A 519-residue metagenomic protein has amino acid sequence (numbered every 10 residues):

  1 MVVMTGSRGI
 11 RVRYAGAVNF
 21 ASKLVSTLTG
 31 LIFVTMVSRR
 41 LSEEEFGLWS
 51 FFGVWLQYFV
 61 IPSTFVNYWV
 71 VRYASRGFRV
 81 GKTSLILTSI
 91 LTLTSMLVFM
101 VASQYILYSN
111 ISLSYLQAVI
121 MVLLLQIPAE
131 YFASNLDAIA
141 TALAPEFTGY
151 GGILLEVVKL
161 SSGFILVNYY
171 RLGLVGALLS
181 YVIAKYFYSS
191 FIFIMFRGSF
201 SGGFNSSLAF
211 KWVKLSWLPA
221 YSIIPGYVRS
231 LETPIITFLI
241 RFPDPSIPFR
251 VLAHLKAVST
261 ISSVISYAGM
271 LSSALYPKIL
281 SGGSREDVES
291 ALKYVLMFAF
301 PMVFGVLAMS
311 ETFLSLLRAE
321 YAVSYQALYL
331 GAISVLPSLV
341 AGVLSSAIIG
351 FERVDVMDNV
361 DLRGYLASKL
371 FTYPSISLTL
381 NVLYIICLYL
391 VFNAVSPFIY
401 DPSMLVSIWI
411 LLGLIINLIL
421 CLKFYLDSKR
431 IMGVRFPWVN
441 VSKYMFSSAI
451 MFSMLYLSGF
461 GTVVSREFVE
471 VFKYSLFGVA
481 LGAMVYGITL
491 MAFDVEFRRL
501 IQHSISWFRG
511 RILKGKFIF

Functional and structural regions predicted by a protein language model:
M1-G9, Y115, M121, Y150 (+8 more regions): Interhelical loop/hinge segments that connect adjacent transmembrane helices in multipass membrane
V2-G6, R430-N440, Y456-F519: Membrane-proximal transmembrane or re-entrant/amphipathic helices at the cytosolic face
Y14-S26, F52, L56-L107, S114-A118 (+2 more regions): Membrane-water interface segments that mark the loop-to-transmembrane alpha-helix transition
Y14-V34, L154-L155, A177-I192, F196 (+10 more regions): Transmembrane helical elements of multi-pass membrane transporters/channels
L31, T64, L85-S112, I165 (+5 more regions): Alpha-helical transmembrane segments of multi-pass membrane transport and lipid-handling proteins
V60-F78, T141, S262-L296, S345-V356: Helix-loop junctions and terminal segments of transmembrane helices in multi-pass membrane transport/translocation
S89-P225: Hydrophobic transmembrane helix module of multi-pass membrane transport proteins
Y150-G198, K214, S262, S375-A394 (+4 more regions): Hydrophobic alpha-helical transmembrane segments
